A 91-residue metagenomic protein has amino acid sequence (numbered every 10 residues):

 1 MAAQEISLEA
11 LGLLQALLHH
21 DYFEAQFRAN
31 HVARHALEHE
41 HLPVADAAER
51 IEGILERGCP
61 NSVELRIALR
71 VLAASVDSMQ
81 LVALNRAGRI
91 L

Functional and structural regions predicted by a protein language model:
M1-L11, H35-D46, R50, G58-L91: Amphipathic, coiled-coil-like alpha-helical segments
M1-R28: Long, amphipathic alpha-helical coiled-coil segments characteristic of histidine-phosphotransfer scaffolds
L14, N30-R34, E52: Amphipathic alpha-helical segments within well-ordered protein domains
A25-A29, A33, L42: An internal, amphipathic alpha-helical element
